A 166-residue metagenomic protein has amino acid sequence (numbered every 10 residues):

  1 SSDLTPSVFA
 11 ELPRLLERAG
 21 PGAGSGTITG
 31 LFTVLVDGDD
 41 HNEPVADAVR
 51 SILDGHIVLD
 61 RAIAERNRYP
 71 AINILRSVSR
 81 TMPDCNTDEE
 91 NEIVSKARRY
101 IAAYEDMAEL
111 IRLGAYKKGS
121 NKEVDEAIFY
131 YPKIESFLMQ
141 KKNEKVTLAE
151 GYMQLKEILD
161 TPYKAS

Functional and structural regions predicted by a protein language model:
S2-S166: P-loop NTPase catalytic core
